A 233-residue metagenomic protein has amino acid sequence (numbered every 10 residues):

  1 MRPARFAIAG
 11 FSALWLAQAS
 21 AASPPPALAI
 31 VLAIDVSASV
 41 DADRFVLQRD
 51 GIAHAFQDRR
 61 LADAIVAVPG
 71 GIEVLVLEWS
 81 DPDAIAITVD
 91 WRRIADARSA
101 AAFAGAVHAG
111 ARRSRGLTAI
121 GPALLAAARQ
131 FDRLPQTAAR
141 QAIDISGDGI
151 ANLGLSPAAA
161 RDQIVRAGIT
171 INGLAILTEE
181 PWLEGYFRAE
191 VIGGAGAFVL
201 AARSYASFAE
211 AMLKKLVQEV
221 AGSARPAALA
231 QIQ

Functional and structural regions predicted by a protein language model:
A7-A17: Bacterial N-terminal signal peptides
P24-D90, A123-A127, A142-S146, N172: Von Willebrand factor
A33-D43, V74, D90, V107-L117 (+3 more regions): Second-shell loop/turn segments in exported
R59-V68, L117, P135, A139-Q141 (+1 more regions): Surface-exposed patches in mature extracellular/periplasmic domains of secreted proteins
A86, I94, R98-Q141, G173-L183 (+2 more regions): Von Willebrand factor
R115-R166, V217, Q233: Exposed acidic/Ser/Thr-rich ligand/metal-binding surfaces
G149-E190: VWA/integrin I-like adhesion module and closely mimicked acidic/polar interface patches used
E179-A227: Von Willebrand factor A/integrin I-like adhesion domains
